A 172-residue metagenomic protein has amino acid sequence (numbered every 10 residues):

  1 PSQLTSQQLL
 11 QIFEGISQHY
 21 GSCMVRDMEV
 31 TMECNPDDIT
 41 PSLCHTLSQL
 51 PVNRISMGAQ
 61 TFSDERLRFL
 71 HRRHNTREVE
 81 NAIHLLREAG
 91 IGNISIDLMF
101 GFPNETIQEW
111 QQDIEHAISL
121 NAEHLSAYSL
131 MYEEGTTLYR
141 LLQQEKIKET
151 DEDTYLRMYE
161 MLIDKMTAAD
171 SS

Functional and structural regions predicted by a protein language model:
P1-S172: C-terminal scaffold of the Radical SAM
